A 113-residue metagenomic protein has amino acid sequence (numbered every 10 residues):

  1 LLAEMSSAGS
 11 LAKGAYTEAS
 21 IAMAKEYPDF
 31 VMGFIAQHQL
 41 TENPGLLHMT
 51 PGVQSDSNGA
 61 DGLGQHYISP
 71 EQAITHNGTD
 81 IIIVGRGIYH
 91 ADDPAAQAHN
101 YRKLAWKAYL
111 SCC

Functional and structural regions predicted by a protein language model:
L1-M49, Q54-G59: Conserved anion-binding
G14, E18, Y67, A91 (+2 more regions): Electropositive phosphate-/nucleotide-binding environments in soluble metabolic enzymes
A24-P28, I74, R102: N-terminal cationic-hydrophobic initiation segments that often serve targeting/anchoring roles
G33, D80-I81: Residues at the N-termini of beta-strands
Q37, G62, G85-G87: Glycine- and other small-residue-rich loops at beta-strand/loop junctions that grip anionic moieties
M49-T50, I81-G85: Conserved active-site loop/cleft motifs that coordinate metal ions or position small ligands
N58-G78, A96-Y101: Catalytic cores of alpha/beta
T75-H76, R86-C113: C-terminal helical cap(s) of enzyme catalytic domains, especially alpha/beta-barrels
